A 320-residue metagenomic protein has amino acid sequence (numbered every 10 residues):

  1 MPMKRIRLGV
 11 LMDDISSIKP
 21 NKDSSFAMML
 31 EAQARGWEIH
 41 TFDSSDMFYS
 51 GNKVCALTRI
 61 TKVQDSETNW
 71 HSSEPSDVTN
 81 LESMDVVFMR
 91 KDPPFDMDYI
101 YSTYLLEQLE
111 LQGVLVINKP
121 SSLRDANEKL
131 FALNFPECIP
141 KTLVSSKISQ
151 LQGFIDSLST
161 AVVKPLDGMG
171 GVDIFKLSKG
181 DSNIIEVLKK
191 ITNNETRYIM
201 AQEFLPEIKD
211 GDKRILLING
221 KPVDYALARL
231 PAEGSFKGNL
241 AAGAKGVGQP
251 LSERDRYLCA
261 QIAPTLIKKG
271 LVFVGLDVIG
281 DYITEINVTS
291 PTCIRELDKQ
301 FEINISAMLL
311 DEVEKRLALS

Functional and structural regions predicted by a protein language model:
R5, S16-V144: Conserved N-proximal alpha/beta basic substrate-recognition cap immediately N-terminal to, or forming the N-lobe
I6, M12, I18-N21, P250-S320: ATP-dependent carboxylate activation and anion-phosphoryl transfer catalytic cores that bind Mg-ATP to form
V10, F88-M89, Q202: Redox-cofactor binding/interface segments in oxidoreductases and associated redox assembly factors
M12-N21, W37, F48-G51, L230-S235 (+3 more regions): Charge-biased, low-complexity intrinsically disordered regions
H40, V116-I117, V162, M200-Q202: Structural detector of well-ordered beta-strand residues that form the stable sheet scaffold of enzyme domains
E137-S159: Rossmann-like NAD(P)H-binding beta-loop-alpha module
S149, D156-S159, G170-L258, L266: Phosphate-binding site of ATP-dependent enzymes
